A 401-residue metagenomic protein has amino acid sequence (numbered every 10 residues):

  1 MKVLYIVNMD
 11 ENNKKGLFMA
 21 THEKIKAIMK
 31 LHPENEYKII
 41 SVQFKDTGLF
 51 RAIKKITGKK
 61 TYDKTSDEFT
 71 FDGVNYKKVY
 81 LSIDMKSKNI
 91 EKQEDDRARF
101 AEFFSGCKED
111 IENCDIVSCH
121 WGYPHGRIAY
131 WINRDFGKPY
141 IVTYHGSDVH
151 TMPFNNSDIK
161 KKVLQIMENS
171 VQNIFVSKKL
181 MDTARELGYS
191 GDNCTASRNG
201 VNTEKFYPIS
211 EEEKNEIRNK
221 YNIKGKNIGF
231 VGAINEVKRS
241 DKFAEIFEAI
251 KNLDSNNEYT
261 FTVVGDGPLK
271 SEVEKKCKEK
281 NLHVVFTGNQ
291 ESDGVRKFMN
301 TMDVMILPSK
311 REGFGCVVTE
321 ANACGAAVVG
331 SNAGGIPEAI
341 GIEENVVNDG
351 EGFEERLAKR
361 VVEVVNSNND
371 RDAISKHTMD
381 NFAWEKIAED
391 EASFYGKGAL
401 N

Functional and structural regions predicted by a protein language model:
L4, N222-K238, A244-E248, T262: Conserved donor-binding/catalytic core segment of Leloir-type glycosyltransferases
K179, G200: Carbohydrate-associated surface elements
S271-Q290: Nucleotide-activated donor-binding/catalytic signature segment of Leloir-type glycosyltransferases, i.e., the conserved
N289-Q290, K297-M302: Short alpha-helical donor nucleotide-sugar binding micro-motif in glycosyltransferases
K310: Aromatic "clamp/platform" in nucleotide-sugar-dependent glycosyltransferases that forms part of the donor/acceptor
V318, A327-G330: Short hydrophobic beta-strand element within catalytic cores of glycosyltransferases and related nucleotide-activated
P337-E363: Change "using UDP/GDP/dTDP sugars" to "using nucleotide sugars
N366-G398: A charged, aromatic-enriched C-terminal amphipathic alpha-helix characteristic of glycosyltransferases across folds
